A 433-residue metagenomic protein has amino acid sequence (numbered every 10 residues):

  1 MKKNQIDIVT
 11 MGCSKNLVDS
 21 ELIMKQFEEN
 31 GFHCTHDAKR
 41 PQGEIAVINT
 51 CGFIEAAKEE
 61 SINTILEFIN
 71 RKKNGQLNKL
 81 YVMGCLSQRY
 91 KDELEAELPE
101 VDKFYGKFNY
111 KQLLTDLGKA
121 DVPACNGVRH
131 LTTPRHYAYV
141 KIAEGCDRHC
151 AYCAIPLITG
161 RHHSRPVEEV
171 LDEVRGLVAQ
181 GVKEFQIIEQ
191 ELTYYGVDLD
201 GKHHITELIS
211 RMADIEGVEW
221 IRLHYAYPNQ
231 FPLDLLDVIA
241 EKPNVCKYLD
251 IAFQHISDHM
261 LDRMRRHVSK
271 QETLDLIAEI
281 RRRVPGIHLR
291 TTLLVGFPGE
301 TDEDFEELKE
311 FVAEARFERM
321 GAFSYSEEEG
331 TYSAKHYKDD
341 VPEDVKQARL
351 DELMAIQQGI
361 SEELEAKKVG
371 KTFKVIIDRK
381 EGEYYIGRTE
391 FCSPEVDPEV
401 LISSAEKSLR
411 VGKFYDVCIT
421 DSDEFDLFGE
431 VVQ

Functional and structural regions predicted by a protein language model:
M1-Y195, D234, L249, Q271-E279 (+5 more regions): Proteins enriched for Cys/Gly/acidic motifs involved in redox and nucleic-acid/cofactor modification
N78-G84, R89, L94, A179-F305 (+1 more regions): Conserved SAM/AdoMet-binding glycine-rich loop
D102, K183, E219, E318 (+1 more regions): Short acidic/polar active-site loop segments enriched in Thr and Asp
L131, D237-E241, F253, E365-K367 (+2 more regions): Replace "in large, NTP-powered and nucleic-acid-processing enzymes" with "in large, NTP-powered factors and other
D147, N244, I256, K380-G382 (+1 more regions): Short strand-connecting beta-turns/loops that link adjacent beta-strands
V170, I187, L223, I251 (+6 more regions): Conserved, mostly hydrophobic/aromatic
E189, Y225, F253-H255, T291-V295 (+6 more regions): Active-site proximal loops enriched in glycine and acidic residues that flank catalytic Cys/His/Asp and coordinate
S333-Q433: Terminal RNA-binding accessory module
